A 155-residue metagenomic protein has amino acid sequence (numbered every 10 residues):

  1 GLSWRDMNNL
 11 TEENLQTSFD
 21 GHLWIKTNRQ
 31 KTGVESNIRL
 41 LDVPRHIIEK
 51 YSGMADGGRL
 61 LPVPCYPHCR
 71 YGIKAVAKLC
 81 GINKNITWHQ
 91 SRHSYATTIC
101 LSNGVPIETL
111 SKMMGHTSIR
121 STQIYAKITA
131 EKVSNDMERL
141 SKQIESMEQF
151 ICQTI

Functional and structural regions predicted by a protein language model:
L2-D6, A75, R92-T117, I124: C-terminal catalytic core of tyrosine-transesterase DNA break-rejoin enzymes
W4-R5, N9-I48: Conserved tyrosine-mediated DNA breakage-rejoining catalytic core shared by Y-recombinases
N14-D20, N83-K84, G104-I124, N135: Short, polar N-cap/turn motifs at the start of nucleic acid-interacting alpha helices
R29-E49, A55-A75: C-terminal catalytic core of Y-nucleophile DNA break-rejoin enzymes
R29-G33, Y66, M114-R139: Catalytic-site neighborhood detector that most strongly recognizes the C-terminal catalytic loop/helix of tyrosine
C65, W88-H89: Residue-level marker of regulatory loop/turn positions in helix-turn-helix DNA-binding domains and in histidine
P67, A75, C80, C152-I155: Acidic, low-complexity interaction regions
L140-I155: C-terminal secondary-structure termini that scaffold catalytic or DNA-interacting sites
